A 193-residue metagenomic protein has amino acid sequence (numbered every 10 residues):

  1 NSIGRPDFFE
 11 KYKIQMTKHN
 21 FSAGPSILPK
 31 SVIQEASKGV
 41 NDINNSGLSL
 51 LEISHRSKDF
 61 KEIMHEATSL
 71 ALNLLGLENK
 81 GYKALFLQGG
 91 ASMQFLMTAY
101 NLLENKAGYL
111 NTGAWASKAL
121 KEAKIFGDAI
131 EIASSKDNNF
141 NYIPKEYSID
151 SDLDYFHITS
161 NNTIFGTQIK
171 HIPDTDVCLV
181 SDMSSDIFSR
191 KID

Functional and structural regions predicted by a protein language model:
N1-Q15: Short, Lys/Arg-enriched N-terminal segments with co-localized hydrophobic residues within the first ~10-30 amino acids
I14-S54: N-terminal "arm"/small-domain region of PLP-dependent enzymes with the aminotransferase-like
N20-S22, A84-Q88, Y109, E131-A133 (+2 more regions): General beta-strand structural signal in soluble alpha/beta enzymes
G24, A123, S135-I187: Active-site phosphate-binding strand-loop segment of PLP-dependent enzymes
S26-L28, G89-M93, G113-A116, T163 (+1 more regions): Gly/Ser/Thr-rich loops at beta-strand to alpha-helix junctions that form or flank small-molecule/cofactor-binding
G47-Q94, A114, E122: Conserved N-terminal alpha-helix of the aminotransferase class I/II PLP-enzyme fold
A91-F156: PLP-dependent aminotransferase-like
K191-D193: A short alpha/beta connector and helix-capping loop motif
